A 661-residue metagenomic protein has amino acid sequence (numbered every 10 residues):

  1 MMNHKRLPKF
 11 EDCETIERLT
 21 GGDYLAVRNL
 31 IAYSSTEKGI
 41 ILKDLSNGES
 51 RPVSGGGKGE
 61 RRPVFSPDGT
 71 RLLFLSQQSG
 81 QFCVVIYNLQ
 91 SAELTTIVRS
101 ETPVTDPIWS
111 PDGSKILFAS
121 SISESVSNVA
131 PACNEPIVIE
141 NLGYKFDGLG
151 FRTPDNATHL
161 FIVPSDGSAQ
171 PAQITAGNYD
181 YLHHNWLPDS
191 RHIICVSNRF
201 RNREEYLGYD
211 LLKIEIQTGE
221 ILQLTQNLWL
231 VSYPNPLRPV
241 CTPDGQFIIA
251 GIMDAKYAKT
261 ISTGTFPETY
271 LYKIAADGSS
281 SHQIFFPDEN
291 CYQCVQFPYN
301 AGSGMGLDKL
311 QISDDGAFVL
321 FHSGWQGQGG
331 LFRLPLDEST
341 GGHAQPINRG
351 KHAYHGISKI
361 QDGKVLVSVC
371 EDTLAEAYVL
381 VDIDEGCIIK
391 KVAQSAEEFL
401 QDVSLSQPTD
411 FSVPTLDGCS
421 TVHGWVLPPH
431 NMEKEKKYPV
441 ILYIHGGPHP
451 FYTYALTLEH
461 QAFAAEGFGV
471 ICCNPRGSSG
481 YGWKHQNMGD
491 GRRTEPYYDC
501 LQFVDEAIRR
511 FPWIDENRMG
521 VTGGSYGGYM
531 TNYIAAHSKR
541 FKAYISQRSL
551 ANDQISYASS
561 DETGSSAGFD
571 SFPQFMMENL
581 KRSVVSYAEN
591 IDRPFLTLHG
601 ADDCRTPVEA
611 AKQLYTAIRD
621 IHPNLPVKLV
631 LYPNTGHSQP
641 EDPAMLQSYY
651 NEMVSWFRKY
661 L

Functional and structural regions predicted by a protein language model:
M2-E17, G48, P171-Q173: A short helix->beta-strand "capping" segment at the edge of beta-propeller domains
I16-A32, G57-L75, R99-A119, D147-T153 (+9 more regions): Conserved beta-propeller blade repeats
E37, Q78-Q81, S123-V126, F200-R203 (+3 more regions): Short glycine/acidic-enriched loop and turn motifs that connect beta-strands
L42-D44, I86-N88, H159-S165, Y209-Q217 (+3 more regions): Beta-propeller blade signature
R51-S54, T95-V98, A172-T175, L222-Q226 (+3 more regions): Beta-propeller fold detector
S121-F161, G208-L212, D254, A258-D277 (+3 more regions): Predominantly five- to eight-bladed beta-propeller fold
S395-N517, G524: Cap/lid segment of the alpha/beta-hydrolase catalytic domain
P475-L661: Active-site-proximal cap/loop segments of hydrolase catalytic domains
